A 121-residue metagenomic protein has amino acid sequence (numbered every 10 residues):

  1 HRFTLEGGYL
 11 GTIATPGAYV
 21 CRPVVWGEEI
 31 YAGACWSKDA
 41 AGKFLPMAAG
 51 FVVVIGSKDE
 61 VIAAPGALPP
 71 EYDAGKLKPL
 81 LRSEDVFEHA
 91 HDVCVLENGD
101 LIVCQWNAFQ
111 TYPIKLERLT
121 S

Functional and structural regions predicted by a protein language model:
H1-S121: Eukaryotic scaffold repeat domains enriched in small/polar residues
